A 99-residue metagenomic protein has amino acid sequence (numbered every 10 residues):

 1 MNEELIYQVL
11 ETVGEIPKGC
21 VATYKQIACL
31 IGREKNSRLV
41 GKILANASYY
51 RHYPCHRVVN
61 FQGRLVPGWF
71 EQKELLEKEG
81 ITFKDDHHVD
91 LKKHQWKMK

Functional and structural regions predicted by a protein language model:
M1-K99: Nucleic acid-binding interface residues in structured DNA/RNA-binding domains, emphasizing the DNA-engaging scaffolds
